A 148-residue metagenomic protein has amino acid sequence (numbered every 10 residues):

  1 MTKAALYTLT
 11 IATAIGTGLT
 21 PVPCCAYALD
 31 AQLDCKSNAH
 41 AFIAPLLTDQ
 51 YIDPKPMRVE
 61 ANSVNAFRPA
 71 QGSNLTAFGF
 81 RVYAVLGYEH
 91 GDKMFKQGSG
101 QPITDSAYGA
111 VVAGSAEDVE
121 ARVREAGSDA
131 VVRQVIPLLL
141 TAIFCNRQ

Functional and structural regions predicted by a protein language model:
M1-A4: Positively charged n-region of N-terminal signal peptides that target proteins for export
T8-G18: Bacterial N-terminal signal peptides
L19-A26: Sec/Tat signal peptide C-region and signal peptidase I cleavage site
A26-V85: N-terminal secretory signal peptides
N38-I52, V112-G127: Amphipathic alpha-helical segments
M57-S63, Q71-G72, S99-D105, V131-L140: Short, ordered beta-strand-loop transition motifs
P69-A126: Long, charged/polar, surface-exposed segments that mediate recognition or autoinhibition
V123-Q148: C-terminal partner/receptor-binding element of secreted or periplasmic proteins
